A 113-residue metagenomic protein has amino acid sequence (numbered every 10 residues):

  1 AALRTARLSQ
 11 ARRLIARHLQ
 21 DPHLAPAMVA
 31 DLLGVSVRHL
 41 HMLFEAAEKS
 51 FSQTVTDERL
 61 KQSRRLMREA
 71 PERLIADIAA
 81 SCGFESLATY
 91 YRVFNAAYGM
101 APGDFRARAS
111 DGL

Functional and structural regions predicted by a protein language model:
A1-L24, A30-V35, Q53-R73: A short, Lys/Arg-enriched amphipathic alpha-helix from helix-turn-helix/homeodomain DNA-binding modules
A27, E45-E85, R108-L113: Terminal helix-turn-helix DNA-binding modules in bacterial transcription factors
L32, S81-C82, A97: Residues within the alpha-helical elements of helix-turn-helix
V35, F84, M100: Short glycine/serine/threonine/alanine-rich loop segments
R38, L87-A88, G103: Key DNA-contact positions within bacterial/archaeal DNA-binding proteins
L40, T89-Y90, F94: Short hydrophobic/aromatic patch on the recognition helix
F44-F51, V93-F105: A secondary-structure capping/hinge motif
